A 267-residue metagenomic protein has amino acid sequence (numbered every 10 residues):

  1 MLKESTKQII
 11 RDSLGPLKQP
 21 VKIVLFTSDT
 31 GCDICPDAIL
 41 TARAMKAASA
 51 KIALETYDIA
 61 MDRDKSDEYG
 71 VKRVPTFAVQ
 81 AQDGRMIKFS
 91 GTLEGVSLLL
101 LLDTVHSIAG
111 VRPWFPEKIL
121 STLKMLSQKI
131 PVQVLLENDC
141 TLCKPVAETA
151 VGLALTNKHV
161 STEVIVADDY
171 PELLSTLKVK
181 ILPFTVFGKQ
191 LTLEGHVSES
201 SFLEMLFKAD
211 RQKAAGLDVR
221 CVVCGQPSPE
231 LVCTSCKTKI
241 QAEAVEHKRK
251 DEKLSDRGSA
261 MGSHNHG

Functional and structural regions predicted by a protein language model:
M1-K22, V96-Q128: N-terminal leader/targeting and pre-domain segments
T6, I10-S49, L123-K158: Local sequence-structure signature of Cys/Sec-based thiol-disulfide redox active-site neighborhoods
A50-D64, K158-E172: Thiol-based oxidoreductase modules, predominantly thioredoxin-like and allied folds used for disulfide exchange
S66-R73, L173-L182, L191-V197: Thiol/disulfide oxidoreductase modules built on the thioredoxin-like
A78-P113, I181, V186-A215: Non-catalytic, surface beta->alpha helical segment in thiol-disulfide oxidoreductase systems
C140, D218-C224, C233-C236: Short cysteine-rich clusters marking metal-coordination/redox-active sites
P227-P229, Q241: Short functional micro-motifs and their immediate structural scaffolds
S235-K248: Short Cys/His-rich micro-motifs in 6-15 aa windows
